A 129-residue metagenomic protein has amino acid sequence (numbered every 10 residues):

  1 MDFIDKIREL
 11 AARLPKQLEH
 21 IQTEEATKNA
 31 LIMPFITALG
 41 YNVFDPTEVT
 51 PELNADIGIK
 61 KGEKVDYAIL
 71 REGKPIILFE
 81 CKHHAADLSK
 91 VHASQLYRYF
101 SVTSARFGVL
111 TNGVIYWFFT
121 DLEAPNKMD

Functional and structural regions predicted by a protein language model:
M1-F107, W117-D129: A short, conserved, highly charged catalytic patch centered on acidic carboxylates
